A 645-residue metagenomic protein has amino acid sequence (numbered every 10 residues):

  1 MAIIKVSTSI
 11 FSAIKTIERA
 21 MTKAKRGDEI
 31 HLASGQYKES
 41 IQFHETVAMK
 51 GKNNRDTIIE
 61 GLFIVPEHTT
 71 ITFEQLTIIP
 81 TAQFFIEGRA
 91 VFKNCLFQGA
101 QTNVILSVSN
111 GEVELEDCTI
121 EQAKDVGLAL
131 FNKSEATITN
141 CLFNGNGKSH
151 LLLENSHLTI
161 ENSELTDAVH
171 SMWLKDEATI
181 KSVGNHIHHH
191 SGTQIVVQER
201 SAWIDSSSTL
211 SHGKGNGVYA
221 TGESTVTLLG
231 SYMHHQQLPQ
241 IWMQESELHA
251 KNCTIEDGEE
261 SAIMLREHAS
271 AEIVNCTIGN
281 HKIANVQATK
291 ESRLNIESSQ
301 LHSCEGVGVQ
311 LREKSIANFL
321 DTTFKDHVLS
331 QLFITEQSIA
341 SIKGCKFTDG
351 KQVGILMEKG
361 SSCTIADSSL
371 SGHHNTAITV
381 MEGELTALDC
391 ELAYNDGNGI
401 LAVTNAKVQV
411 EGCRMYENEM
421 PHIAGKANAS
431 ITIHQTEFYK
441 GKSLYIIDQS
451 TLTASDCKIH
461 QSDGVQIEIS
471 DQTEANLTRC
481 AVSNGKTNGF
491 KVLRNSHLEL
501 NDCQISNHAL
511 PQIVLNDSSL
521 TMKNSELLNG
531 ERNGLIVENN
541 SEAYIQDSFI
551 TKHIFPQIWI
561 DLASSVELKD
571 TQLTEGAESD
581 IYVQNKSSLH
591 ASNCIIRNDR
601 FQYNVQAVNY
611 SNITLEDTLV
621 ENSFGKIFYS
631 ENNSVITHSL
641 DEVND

Functional and structural regions predicted by a protein language model:
M1-T22, K52: Right-handed parallel beta-helix/beta-solenoid
S9-S12, V47-F85, K93-V104: Right-handed parallel beta-helix/beta-spiral solenoid domain characteristic of secreted/periplasmic
M21-D28, F43, P66-I71: Beta-strand repeat architectures
E39-S40, L62, L76-A82, Q98-T102 (+26 more regions): Surface-exposed loop/turn segments connecting beta-strands in extracellular beta-rich domains
S40-Q42, E60-E67, A82-E87, N103-S109 (+24 more regions): Glycine-rich beta-solenoid repeat tracts in large extracellular/virion proteins
A48-G51, I71-E74, A90-N94, V113-E116 (+23 more regions): All-beta strand scaffolds that present successive hydrophobic residues in beta-strands
T77-T159, E164-T166: Right-handed parallel beta-helix
N539-N540, F549-T551, W559-K626: Ankyrin-repeat and related helical/solenoid repeat scaffolds used for protein-protein interactions
